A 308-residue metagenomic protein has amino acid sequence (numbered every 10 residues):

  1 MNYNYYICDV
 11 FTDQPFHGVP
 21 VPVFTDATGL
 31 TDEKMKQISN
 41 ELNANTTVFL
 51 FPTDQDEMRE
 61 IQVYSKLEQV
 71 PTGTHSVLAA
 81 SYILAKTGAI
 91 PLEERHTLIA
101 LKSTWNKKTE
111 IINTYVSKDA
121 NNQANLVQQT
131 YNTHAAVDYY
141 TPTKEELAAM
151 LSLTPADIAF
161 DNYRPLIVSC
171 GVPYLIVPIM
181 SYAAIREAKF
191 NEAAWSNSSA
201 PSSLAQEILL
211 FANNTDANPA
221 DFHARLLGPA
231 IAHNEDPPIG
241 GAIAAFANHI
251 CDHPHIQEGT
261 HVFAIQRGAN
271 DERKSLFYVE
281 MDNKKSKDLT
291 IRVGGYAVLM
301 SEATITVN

Functional and structural regions predicted by a protein language model:
M1-T72, V77-N308: Active-site proximal loop and beta-alpha junction motif in alpha/beta enzyme cores
